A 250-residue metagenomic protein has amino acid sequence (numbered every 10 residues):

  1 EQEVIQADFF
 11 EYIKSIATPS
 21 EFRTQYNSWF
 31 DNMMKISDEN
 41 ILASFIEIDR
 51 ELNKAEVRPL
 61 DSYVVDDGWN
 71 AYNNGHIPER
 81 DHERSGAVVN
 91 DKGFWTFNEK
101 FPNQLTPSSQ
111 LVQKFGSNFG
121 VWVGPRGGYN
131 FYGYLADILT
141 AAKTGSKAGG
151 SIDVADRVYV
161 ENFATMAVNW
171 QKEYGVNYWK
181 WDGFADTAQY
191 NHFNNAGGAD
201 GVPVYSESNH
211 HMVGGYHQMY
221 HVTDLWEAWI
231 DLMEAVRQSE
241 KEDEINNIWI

Functional and structural regions predicted by a protein language model:
E1-L60: Carbohydrate-recognition beta-sandwich/jelly-roll modules in extracellular/periplasmic carbohydrate-active proteins
L60-I250: Aromatic- and carboxylate-enriched substrate-binding clefts and catalytic-loop regions of carbohydrate-active enzymes
